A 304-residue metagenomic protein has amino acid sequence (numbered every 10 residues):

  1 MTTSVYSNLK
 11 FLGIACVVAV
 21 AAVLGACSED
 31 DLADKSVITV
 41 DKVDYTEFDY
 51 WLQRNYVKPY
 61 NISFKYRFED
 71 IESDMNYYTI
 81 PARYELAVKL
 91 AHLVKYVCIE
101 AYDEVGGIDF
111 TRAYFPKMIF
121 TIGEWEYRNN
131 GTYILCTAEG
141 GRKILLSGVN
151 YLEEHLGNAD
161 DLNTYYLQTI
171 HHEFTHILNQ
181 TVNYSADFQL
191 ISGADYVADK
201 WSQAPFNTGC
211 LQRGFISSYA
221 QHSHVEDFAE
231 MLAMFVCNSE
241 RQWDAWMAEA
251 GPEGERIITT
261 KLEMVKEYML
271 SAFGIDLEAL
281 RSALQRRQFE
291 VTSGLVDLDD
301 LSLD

Functional and structural regions predicted by a protein language model:
M1-F11, V17-R67, S293-D304: Bacterial Sec-dependent N-terminal signal peptides
D31-L32, V88-K143: Auxiliary, metal-adjacent structural segments of Zn-dependent hydrolase domains
I62-A82: Acidic/histidine-rich, surface-exposed loop or edge segments in extracytoplasmic proteins
N76-Y84, T132, E153-Y165, G214-H222 (+1 more regions): Second-shell loop/turn segments in exported
Y102-F120, T181-V182, Q242-P252, L277-A283: Surface-exposed patches in mature extracellular/periplasmic domains of secreted proteins
D160, T164-S185, A229: Active-site recognition of the HExxH zinc-binding catalytic motif
Q180-D199: Short acidic alpha-helical/loop segments enriched in Asp/Glu that coordinate divalent cations
Y196-E278, R287-D304: Metalloprotease/metallohydrolase-associated module, dominated by Zn2+-dependent proteases
